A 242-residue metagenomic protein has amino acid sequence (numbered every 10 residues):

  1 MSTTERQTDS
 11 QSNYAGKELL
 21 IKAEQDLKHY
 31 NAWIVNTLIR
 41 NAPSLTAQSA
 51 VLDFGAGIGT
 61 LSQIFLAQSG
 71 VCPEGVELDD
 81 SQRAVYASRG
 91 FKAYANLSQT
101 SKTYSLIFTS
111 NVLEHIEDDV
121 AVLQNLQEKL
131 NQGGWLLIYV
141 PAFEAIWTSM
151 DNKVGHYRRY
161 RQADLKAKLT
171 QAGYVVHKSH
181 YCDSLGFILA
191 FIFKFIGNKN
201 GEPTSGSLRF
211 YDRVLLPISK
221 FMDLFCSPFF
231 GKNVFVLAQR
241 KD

Functional and structural regions predicted by a protein language model:
M1-S110, V120-L123, R209, P228-V234: Conserved N-terminal segment of class I S-adenosyl-L-methionine
I21, L136-R158, Q162-A167: Short, glycine-/aromatic-enriched active-site segment of Class I SAM-dependent methyltransferases
S110-L113, Y139: Residues lining the SAM
I116-V120, V140: A structural helix-start
V120-W135: A short glycine-rich, Lys/Arg-flanked "PGG" loop and its adjoining helix->strand segment in the class I
Y174-S184: Conserved S-adenosyl-L-methionine
D183-D242: A C-terminal cap/extension of S-adenosyl-L-methionine-dependent methyltransferases that defines the acceptor-substrate
